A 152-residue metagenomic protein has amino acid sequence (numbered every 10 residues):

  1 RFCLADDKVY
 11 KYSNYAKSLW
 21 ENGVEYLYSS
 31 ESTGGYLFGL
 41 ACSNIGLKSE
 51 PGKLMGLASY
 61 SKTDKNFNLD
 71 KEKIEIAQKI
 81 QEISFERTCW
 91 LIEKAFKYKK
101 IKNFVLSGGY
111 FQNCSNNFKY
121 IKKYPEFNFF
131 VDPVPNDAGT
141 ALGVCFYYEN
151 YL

Functional and structural regions predicted by a protein language model:
R1-L152: Short acidic/glycine-rich loops and adjacent helix/strand connectors that line catalytic pockets where negatively
